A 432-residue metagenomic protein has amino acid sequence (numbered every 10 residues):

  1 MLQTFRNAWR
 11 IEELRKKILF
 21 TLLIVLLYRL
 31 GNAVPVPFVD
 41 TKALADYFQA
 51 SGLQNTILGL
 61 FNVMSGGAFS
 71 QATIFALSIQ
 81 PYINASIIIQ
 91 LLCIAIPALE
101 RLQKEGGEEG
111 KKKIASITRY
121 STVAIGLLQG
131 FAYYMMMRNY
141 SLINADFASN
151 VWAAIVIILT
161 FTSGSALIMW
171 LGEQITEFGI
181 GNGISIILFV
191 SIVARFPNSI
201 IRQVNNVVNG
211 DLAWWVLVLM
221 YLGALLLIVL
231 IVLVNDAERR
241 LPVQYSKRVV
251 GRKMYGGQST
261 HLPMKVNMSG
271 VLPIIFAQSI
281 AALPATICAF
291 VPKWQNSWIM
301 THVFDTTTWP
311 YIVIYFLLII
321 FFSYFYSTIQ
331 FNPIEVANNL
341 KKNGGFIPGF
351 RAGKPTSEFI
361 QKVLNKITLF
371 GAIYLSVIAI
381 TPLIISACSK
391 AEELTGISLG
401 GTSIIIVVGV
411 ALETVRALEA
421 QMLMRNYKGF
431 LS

Functional and structural regions predicted by a protein language model:
M1-S432: N-terminal cationic and glycine-rich segments that engage phosphates or anionic surfaces
